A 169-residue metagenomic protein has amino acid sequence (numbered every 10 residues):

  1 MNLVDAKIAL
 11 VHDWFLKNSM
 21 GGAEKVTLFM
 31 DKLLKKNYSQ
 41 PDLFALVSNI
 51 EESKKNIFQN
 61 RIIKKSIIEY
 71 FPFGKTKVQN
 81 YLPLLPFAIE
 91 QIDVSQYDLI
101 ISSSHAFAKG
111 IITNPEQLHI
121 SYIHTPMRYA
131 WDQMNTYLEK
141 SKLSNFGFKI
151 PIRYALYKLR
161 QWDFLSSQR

Functional and structural regions predicted by a protein language model:
L3-M20, V47: Nucleotide-activated donor-dependent transferases that construct or modify glycoconjugates
I8, L99-S102, T113-S144: Active-site proximal beta-strand in glycosyltransferases
F15-L16, F73-K77, L143-I152: Short, basic, glycine/proline-bearing loop/turn elements
K17-S19, E51-K54, A108-I112, R128-W131: Short catalytic/ligand-binding loop motif for oxyanion handling, primarily in non-cytosolic enzymes, centered on
A23-L34: Short amphipathic alpha-helix
L34-K36, V94-S95, I111-E116, S167: Short, conserved loop/helix-junction motifs that constitute active-site signature segments in enzyme catalytic cores
K35-F107: Active-site donor-binding segments of glycosyltransferases and PAPS-dependent sulfotransferases
L143-R169: Membrane-proximal helix-turn-helix segments that form the acceptor-binding/catalytic region of lipid-linked
